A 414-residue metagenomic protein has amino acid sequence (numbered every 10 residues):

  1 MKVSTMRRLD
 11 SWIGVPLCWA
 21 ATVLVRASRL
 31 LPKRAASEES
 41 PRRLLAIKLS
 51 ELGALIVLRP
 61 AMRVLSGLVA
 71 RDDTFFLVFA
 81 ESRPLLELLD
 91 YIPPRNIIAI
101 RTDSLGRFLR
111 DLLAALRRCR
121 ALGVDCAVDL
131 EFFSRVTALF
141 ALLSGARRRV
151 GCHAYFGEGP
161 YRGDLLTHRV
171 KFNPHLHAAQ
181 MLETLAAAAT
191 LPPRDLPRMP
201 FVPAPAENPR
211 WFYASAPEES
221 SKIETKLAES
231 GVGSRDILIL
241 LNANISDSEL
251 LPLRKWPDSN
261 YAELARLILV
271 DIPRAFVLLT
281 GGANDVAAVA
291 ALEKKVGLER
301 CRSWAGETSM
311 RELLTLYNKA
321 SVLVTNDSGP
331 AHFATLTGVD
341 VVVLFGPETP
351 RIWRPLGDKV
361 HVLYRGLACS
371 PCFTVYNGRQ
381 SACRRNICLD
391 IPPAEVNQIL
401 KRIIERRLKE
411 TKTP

Functional and structural regions predicted by a protein language model:
M1-P414: Catalytic machinery of carbohydrate-active enzymes, primarily nucleotide-sugar-dependent glycosyltransferases
